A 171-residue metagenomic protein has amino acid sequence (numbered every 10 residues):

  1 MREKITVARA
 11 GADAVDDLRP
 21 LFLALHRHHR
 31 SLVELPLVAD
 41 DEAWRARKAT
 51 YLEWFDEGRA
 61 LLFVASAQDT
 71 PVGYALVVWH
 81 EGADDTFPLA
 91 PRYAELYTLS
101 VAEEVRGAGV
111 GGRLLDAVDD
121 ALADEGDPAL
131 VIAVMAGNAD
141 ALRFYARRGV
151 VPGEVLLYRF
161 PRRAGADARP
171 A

Functional and structural regions predicted by a protein language model:
M1-D16, A24, G165-A171: Conserved N-terminal entry element of GNAT/NAT acetyltransferase domains
R27-T50: Conserved GNAT-fold acetyl-CoA-binding loop/helix
A49-V64, E95: A short helix-loop-beta-strand connector motif used in the catalytic cores of GNAT acetyltransferases and, in some
V64, T70-W79, E95, S100: Conserved beta-strand in the GNAT
F87-E103, Y158: Conserved acetyl-CoA binding element of GNAT-fold acetyltransferases
T98-V101, G107-D120, R147: Conserved acetyl-CoA-binding loop-helix of GNAT-fold acetyltransferases
E103-R106, V118, V131-A141, Y158-R163: Conserved beta-strand-loop-alpha-helix junction that forms the acyl-donor binding cleft
Y145-V155: Conserved acetyl-CoA-binding loop of GNAT-fold acetyltransferases
